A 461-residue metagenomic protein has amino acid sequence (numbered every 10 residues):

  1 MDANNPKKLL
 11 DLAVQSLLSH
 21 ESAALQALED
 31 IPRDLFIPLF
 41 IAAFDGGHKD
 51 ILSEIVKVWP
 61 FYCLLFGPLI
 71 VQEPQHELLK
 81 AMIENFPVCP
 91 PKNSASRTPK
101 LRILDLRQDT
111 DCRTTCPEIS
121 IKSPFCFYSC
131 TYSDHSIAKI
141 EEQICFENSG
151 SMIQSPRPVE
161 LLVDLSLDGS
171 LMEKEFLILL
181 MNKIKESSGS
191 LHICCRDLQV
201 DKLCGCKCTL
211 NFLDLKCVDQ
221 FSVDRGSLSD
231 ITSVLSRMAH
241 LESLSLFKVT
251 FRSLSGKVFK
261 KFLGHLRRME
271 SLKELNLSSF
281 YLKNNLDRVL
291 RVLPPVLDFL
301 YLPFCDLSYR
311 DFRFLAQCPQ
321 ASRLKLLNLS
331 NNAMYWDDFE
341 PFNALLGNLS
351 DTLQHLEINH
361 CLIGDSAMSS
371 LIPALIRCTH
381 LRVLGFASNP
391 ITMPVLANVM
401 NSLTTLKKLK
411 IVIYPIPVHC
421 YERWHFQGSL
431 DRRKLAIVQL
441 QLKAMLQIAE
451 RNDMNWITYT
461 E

Functional and structural regions predicted by a protein language model:
M1-F40, F44: N-terminal alpha-helical scaffolding segments that mark the starts of alpha-solenoid/helical-repeat architectures
D2, H76, N85-C89, I119-C130 (+2 more regions): C-terminal capping region of solenoid repeat domains
S19-A23, R33, H48, D111-T114 (+10 more regions): Short, solvent-exposed loop/turn at the beta-strand->alpha-helix junction within individual leucine-rich repeat
A23, L101, V218, L241-L244 (+6 more regions): Conserved hydrophobic position(s) of the canonical leucine-rich repeat
A42, G47-E141: Death-fold interaction domains
A95-Y301: Alpha-solenoid helical-repeat scaffolds
I119, L210-D214, T232-H240, S255-E270 (+6 more regions): A structural signal for leucine-rich repeat
D197, Q220-R225, K248, E274-S279 (+9 more regions): Structural position within Leucine-Rich Repeats
